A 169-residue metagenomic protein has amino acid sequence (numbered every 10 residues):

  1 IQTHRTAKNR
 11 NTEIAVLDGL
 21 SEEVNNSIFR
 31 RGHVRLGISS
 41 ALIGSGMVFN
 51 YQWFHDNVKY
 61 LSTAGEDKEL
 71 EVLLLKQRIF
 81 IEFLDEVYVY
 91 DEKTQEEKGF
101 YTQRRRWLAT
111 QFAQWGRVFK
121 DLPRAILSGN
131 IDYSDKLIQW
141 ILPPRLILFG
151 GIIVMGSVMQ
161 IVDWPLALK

Functional and structural regions predicted by a protein language model:
I1-S62, R105, F112, G116: Long helical/loop segments within the catalytic core of UDP-sugar-dependent glycosyltransferases, especially the large
H4, I81-Y88: Catalytic beta-strand/loop signature of glycosyltransferases that borders the donor
N9-R10, E66, K93: Residue-level signature of the cytosolic catalytic core of signaling kinases
L36-G37, Q95-K169: Basic/Trp-rich segment in TM-proximal cytosolic loops or flexible interdomain/linker regions
Q52, E69, Y88: Active-site phosphate/pyrophosphate-handling residues
D56-N57, E92, F100: Residues that scaffold the ATP/ADP-binding catalytic core of kinase and kinase-like folds
A64-L70: Acidic donor-binding loop at a coil-to-helix junction in glycosyltransferase catalytic cores that engages
L74-L75: Hydrophobic residues within well-ordered alpha-helices
